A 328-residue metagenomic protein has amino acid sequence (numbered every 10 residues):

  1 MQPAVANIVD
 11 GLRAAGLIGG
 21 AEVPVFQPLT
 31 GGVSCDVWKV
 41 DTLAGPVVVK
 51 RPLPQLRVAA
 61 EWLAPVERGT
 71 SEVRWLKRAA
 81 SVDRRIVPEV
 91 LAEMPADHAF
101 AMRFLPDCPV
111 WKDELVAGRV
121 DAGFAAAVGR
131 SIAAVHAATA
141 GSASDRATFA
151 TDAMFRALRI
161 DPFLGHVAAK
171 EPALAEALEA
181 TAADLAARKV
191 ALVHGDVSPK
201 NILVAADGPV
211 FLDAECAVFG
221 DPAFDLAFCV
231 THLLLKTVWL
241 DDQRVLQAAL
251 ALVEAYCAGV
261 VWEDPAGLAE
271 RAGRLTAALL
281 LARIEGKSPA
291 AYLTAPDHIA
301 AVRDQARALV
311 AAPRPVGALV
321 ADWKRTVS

Functional and structural regions predicted by a protein language model:
M1-F26: Juxta-kinase regulatory segment immediately upstream of eukaryotic protein kinase catalytic domains
M1-N7, R103, V135-D184: Active-site catalytic-loop/activation-segment of kinase and kinase-like phosphoryl-transfer enzymes
L17-P24, E72, A175-A187: Short Pro/Gly-enriched beta-strand edge/turn motifs at strand-loop
Q27-L43, V47-V49, E179-L226: Active-site acidic catalytic loop and adjacent metal/ATP-binding pocket of ATP-dependent phosphoryl transfer enzymes
L29, S34-S144: ATP-binding pocket architecture of kinase catalytic cores
R57-E67, V238-V245, P296: Short, flexible/disordered intra-domain loops and linkers
R74, A223-E263, T276-T294: Active-site activation/catalytic loop segments of kinase-like enzymes and analogous catalytic loops in related
E263-S328: Helical subdomain adjoining the active site within ATP-dependent kinase catalytic cores
